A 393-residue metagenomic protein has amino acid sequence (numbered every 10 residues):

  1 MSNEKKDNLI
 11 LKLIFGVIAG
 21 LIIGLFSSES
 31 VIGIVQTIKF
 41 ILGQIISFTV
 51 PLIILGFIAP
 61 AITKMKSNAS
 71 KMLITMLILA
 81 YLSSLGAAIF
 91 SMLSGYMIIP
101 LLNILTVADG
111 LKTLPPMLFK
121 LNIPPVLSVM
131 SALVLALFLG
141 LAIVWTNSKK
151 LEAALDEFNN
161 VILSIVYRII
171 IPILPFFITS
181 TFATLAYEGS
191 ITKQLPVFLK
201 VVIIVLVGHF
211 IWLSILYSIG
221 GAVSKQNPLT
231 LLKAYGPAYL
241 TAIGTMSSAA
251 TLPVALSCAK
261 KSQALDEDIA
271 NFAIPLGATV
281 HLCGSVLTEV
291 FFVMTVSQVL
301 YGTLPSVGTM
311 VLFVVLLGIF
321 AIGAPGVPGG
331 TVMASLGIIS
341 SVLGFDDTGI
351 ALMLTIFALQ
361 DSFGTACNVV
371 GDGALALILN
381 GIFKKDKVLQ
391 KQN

Functional and structural regions predicted by a protein language model:
S2-S27, F40-T49, K71-T230, L389-N393: Signature of multi-pass transmembrane helix bundles
L21, L25, I53-P60, M92 (+11 more regions): Transmembrane alpha-helix boundary and packing residues in multipass membrane permease domains and related
S28-E29, T63-K71, V144-K149, E157 (+6 more regions): Juxtamembrane helix-boundary/capping and inter-helix hinge elements in multi-pass membrane proteins
I34, S70, I74, I191-L199 (+3 more regions): Membrane-water interface of transmembrane alpha-helices in multipass transporters/channels
Q36-S47, A153-R168, K233-T241, S257 (+3 more regions): Short amphipathic alpha-helical coupling elements at transmembrane boundaries
M76-L85, N159-I162, F198-I215, A234-A242 (+2 more regions): Small-residue-enriched core segments of transmembrane alpha-helices in multipass membrane transport and channel
N103-I104, F291-N393: Transmembrane alpha-helical segments and their short flanking loops that form helix-hairpins/helix-helix interfaces
L240-A321, F383-N393: Helix-loop-helix junctions within the multi-pass membrane cores of secondary transporters/permeases
